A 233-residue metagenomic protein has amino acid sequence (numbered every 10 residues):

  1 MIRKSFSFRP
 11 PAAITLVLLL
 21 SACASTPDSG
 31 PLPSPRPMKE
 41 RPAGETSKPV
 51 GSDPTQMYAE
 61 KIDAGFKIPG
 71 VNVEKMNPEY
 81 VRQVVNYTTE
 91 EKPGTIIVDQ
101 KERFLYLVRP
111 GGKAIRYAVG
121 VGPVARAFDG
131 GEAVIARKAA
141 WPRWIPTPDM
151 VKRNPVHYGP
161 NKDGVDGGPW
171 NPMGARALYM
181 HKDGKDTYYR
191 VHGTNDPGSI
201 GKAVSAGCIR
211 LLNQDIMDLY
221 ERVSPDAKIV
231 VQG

Functional and structural regions predicted by a protein language model:
I2-F6, P10-A12, L16-L19, C23-G233: N-terminal pre-domains immediately preceding structured catalytic cores
